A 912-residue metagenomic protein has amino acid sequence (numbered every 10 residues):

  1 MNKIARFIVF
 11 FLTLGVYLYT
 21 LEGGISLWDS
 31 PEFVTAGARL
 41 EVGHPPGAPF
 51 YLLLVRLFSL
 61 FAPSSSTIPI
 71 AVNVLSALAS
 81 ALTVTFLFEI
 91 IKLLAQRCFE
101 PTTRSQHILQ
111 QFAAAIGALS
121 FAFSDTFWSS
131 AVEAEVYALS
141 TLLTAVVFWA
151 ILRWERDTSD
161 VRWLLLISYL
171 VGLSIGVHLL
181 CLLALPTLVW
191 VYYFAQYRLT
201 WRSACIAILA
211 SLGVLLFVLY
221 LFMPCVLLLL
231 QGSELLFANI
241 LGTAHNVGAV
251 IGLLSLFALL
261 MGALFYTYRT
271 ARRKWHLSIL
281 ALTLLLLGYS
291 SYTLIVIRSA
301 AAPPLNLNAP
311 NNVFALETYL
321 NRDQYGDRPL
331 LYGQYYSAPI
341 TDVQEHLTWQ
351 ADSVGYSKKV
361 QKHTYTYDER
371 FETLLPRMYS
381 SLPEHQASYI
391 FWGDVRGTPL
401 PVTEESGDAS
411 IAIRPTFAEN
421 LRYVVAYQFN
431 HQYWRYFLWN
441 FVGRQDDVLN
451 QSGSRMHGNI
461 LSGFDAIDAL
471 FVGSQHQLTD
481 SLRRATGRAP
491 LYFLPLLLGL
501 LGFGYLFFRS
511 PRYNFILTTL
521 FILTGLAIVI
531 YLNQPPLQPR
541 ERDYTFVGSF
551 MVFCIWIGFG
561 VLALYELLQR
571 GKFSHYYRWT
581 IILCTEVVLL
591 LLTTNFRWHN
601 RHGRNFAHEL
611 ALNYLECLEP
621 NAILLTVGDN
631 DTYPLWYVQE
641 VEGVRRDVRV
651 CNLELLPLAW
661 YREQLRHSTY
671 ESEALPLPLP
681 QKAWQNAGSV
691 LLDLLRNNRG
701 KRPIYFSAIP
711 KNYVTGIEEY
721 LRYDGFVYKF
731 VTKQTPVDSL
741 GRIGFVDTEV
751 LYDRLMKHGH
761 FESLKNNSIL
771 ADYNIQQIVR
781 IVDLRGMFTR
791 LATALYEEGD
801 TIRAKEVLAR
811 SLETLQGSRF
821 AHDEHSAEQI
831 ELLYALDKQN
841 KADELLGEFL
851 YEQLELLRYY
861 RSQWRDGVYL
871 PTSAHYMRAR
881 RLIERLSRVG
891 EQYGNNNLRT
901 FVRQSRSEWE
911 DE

Functional and structural regions predicted by a protein language model:
M1-I8, Q106-L109: N-terminal membrane topogenic signal
I4-Y17, A115-S120, L209-L216: Alpha-helical transmembrane segments
L14-G24, R444: Alpha-helical transmembrane segments of multi-pass membrane proteins
L21-F33, G43-V55, N306-N308, A426-N430 (+1 more regions): Extracytoplasmic catalytic/substrate-binding loops of multi-pass membrane glycan-assembly enzymes
A36-R39, G117-L119, L164-G176: Membrane-interface alpha helices of multi-pass inner-membrane proteins
G37-R39, G43-S66, A77-L78, T85 (+1 more regions): Short hydrophobic/aromatic helix or loop-helix immediately within or flanking a transmembrane segment in polytopic
V72, A77, K92-E100, F127 (+5 more regions): ER/secretory pathway lumenal C-terminal domains and tails of membrane proteins involved in glycoprotein biogenesis
L93-A113: Short mixed-charge
